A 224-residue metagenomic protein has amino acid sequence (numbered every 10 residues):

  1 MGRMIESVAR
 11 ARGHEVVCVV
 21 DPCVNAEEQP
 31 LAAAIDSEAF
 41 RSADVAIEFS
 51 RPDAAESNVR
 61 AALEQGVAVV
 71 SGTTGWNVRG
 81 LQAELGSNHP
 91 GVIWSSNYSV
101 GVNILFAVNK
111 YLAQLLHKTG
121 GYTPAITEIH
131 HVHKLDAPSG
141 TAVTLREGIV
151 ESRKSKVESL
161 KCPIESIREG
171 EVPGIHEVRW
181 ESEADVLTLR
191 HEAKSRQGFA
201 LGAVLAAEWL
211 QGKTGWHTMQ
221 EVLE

Functional and structural regions predicted by a protein language model:
G2-F40, G120-E224: C-terminal substrate-binding/catalytic lobe of Rossmann-fold NAD(P)-dependent oxidoreductases
G13-H14, Q65-V67: Conserved S-adenosyl-L-methionine
A39-D44, L63: A short, aliphatic-rich alpha-helical micro-motif
A46-I47, R51, V70: N-terminal Rossmann-like NAD(P) cofactor-binding module of classical short-chain dehydrogenase/reductase
D53, V59-Q65, G72-Q114: Rossmann-fold NAD(P)-binding glycine/threonine-rich loop
R79-L81, L115-I126: Mobile beta-alpha loop/short-helix "lid" or hinge segments that flank ligand
